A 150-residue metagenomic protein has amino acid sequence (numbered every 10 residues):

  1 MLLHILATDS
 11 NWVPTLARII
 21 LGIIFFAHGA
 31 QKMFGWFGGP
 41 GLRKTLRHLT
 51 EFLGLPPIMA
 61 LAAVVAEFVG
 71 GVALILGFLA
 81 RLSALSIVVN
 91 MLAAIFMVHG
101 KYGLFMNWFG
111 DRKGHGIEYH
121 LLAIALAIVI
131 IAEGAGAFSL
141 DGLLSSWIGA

Functional and structural regions predicted by a protein language model:
M1-F37, P57-V65, V69-A150: Extended, low-polarity transmembrane helix blocks
G39-E51: Cytosolic, membrane-interface loops and tails of multi-pass inner-membrane proteins
